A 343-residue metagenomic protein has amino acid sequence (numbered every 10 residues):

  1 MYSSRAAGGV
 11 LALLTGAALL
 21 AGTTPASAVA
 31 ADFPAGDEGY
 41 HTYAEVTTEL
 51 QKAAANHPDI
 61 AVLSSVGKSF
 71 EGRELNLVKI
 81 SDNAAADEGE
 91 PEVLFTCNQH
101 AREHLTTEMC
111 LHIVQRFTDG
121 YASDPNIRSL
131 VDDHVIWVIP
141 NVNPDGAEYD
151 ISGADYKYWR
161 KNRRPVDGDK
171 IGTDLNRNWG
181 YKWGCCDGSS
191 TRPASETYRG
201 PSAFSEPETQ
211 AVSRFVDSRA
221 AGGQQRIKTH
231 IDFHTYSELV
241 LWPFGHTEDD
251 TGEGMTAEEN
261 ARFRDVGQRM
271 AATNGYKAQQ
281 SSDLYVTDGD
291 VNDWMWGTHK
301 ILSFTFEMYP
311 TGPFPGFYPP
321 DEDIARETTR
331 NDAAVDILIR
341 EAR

Functional and structural regions predicted by a protein language model:
M1-A30: Secretory targeting and sorting signals
S3-G8, D32-G36, S189-R343: C-terminal accessory segments enriched in acidic
G8, A28-E74: Short glycine- and acidic-rich boundary segments immediately preceding or forming the N-terminal edge of structured
V29-F33, T47, Q51-A55, K79 (+4 more regions): Soluble secreted/lumenal catalytic domains with histidine-centered metal-binding or acid-base catalytic motifs
Y43, T47-Q51, C110-V114, G172 (+4 more regions): Extracytoplasmic/secreted envelope proteins and their assembly/folding machinery, especially bacterial periplasmic
P58-V62, R73-L75, G89-V93, D132-W137 (+4 more regions): Loop/turn elements at helix/coil->beta-strand transitions in domains of secreted/extracellular proteins
L77-D87, N98: Short beta-strand-to-loop junctions in surface cap/lid or active-site-entrance loops
E90, H104-E108, H112-T251, G312: Active-site/substrate-binding loop(s) of hydrolase catalytic cores
